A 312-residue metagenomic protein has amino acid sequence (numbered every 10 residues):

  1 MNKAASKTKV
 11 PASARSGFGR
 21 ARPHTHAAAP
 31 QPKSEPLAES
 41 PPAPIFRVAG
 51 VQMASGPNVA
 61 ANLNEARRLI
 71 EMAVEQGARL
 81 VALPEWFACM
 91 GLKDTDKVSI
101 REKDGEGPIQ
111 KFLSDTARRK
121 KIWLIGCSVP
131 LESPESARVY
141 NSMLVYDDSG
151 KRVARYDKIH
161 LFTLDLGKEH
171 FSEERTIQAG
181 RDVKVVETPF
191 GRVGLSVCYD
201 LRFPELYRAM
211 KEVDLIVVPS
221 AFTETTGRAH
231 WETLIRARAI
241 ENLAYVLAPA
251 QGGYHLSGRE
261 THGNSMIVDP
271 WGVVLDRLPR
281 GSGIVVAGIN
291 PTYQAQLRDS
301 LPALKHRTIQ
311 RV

Functional and structural regions predicted by a protein language model:
N2-A12, S16, A21-P36, A43 (+1 more regions): C-terminal beta-strand edge segments of enzyme domains
S6-S16, A21-L80, W86-M90: N-terminal, active-site-proximal structural segment of metallo-dependent hydrolase catalytic domains
E39-V48, V185-G194, L215: Beta-strand-turn-beta hairpins that frame and shape the catalytic cleft of phosphate-ester-processing enzymes
V48, V145-V153, V268-D276: Short, glycine-anchored, charge-dense loop/turn motifs used at functional sites
V59, R68-S149, R155, E224-A244: Cys-nucleophile CN-hydrolase/nitrilase-fold catalytic domain and related Cys-dependent amidase chemistry that acts on
E102-G105, P134-K211, E224-T233, Q296-A303: Active-site catalytic loop in hydrolytic enzyme cores
D104-I125, R192, C198-V285: CN hydrolase (nitrilase-like) catalytic-core segments centered on the catalytic cysteine and neighboring Lys/Glu
G126-S128, S142-V145, K184-V186, S265-I267 (+1 more regions): Short beta-strand scaffold segments in enzyme catalytic cores
